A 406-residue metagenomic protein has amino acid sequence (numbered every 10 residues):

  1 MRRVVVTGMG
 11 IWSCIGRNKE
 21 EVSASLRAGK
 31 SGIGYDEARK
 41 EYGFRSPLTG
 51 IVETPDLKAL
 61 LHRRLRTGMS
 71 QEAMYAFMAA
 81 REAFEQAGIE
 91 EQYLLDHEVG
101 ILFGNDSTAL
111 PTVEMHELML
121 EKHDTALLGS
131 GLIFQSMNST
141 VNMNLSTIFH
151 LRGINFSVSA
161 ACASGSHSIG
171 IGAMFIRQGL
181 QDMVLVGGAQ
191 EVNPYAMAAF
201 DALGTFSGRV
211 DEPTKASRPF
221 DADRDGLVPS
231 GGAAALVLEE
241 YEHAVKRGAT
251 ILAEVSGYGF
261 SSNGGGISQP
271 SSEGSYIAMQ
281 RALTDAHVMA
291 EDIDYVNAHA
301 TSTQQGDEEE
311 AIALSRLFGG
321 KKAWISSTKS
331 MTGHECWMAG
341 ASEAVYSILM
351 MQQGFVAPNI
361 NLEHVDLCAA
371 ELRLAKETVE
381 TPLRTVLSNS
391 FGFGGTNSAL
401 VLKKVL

Functional and structural regions predicted by a protein language model:
R3-T7, K30-Y35, D211-A286, Y295: Condensing-enzyme catalytic core mediating Claisen C-C bond formation in acyl metabolism
V6, E21-V22, R27-A160, A189-M197 (+1 more regions): Conserved beta-ketoacyl condensing-enzyme motif
G8, L26, A80, I101 (+11 more regions): Conserved small-residue
E20-A24, L110-A126, F175-Q178, A199-V210 (+3 more regions): A glycine- and small-aliphatic-rich helix-loop capping segment at beta-alpha/alpha-beta transitions that lines
A76-I89, N138-V141, S146-F149, N155-A189 (+3 more regions): Active-site-proximal alpha-helical scaffold in enzymes
A83-L95, A244-A249, M279-Y295, L317-G319: Phosphate/pyrophosphate-binding loops at sites that engage ATP/ADP/AMP, CoA/4′-phosphopantetheine, polyphosphate
K122-G129, G170, M174, E191-K246 (+1 more regions): Glycine-/small-residue-rich "gating" segment that lines the acyl/pantetheine channel and substrate pocket
L180-D225, Y258-P270, A298-D307, K322-L372: Acyl-CoA/ACP chain-elongation machinery
